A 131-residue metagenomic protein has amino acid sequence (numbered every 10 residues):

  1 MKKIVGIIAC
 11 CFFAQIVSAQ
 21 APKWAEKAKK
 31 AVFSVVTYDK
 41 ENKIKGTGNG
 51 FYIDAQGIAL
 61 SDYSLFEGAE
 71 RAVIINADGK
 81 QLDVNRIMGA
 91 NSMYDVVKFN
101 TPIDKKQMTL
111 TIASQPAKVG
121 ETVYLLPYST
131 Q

Functional and structural regions predicted by a protein language model:
I4-F13: Sec-dependent N-terminal signal peptides
C10, K29-K30, D104: ATP/adenylate-binding site constellation spanning eukaryotic-like Ser/Thr protein kinases, ABC-transporter
F13-A14, S34, P127-S129: Compositionally biased, low-structure terminal segments
S18-Y52, I58-D62, R71, Y94-V96 (+2 more regions): N-terminal activation segment of mature serine protease catalytic domains
D54-Q131: Conserved active-site neighborhood of the chymotrypsin/trypsin-like protease fold
